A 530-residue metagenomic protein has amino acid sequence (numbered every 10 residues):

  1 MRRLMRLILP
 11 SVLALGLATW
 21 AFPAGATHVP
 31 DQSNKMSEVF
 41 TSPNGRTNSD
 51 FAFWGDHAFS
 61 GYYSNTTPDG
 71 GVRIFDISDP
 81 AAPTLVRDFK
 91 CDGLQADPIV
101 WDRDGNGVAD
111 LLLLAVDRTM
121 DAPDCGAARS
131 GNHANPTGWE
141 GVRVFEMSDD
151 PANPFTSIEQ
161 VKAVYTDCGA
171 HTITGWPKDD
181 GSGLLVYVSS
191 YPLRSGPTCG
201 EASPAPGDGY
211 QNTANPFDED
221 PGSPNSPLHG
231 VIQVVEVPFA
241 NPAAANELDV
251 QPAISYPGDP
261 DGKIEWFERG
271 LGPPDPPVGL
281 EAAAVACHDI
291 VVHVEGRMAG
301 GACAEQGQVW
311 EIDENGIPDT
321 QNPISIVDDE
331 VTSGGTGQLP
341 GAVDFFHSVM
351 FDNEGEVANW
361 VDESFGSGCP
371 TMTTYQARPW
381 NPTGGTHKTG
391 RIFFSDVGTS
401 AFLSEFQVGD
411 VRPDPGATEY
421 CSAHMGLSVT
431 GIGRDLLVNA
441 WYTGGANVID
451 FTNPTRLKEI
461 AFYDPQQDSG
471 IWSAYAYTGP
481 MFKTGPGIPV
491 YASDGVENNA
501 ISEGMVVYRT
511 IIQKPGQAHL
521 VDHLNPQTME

Functional and structural regions predicted by a protein language model:
M1-R6: Positively charged n-region of N-terminal signal peptides that target proteins for export
I8-W20: Bacterial N-terminal signal peptides
F22-E530: Feature marking well-ordered beta-strand scaffolds used for ligand recognition
